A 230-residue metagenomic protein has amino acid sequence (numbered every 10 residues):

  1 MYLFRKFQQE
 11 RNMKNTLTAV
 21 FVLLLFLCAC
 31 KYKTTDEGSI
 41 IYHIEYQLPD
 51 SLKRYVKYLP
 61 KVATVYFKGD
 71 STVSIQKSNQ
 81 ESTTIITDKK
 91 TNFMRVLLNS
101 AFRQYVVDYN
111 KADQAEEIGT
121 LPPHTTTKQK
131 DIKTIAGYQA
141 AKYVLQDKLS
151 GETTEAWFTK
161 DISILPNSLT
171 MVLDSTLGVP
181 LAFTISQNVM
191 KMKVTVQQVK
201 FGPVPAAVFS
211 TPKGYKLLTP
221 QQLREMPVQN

Functional and structural regions predicted by a protein language model:
M1-I40: Bacterial Sec-dependent N-terminal signal peptides
C30-N110, Q114-N230: Extended soluble regions of mature proteins
